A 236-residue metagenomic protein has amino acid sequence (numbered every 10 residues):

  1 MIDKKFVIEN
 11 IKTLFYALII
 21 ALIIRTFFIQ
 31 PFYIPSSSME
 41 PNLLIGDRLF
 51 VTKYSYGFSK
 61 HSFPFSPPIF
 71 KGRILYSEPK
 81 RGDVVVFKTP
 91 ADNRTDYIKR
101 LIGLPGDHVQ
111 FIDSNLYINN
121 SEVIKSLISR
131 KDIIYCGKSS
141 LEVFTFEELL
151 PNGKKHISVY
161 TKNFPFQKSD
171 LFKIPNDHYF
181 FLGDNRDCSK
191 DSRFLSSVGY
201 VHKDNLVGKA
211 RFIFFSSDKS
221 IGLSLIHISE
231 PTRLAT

Functional and structural regions predicted by a protein language model:
I2-I8, I23, F27, S38-L225 (+1 more regions): Soluble "head" domains of membrane/secretory-pathway proteins
K12-F28: Hydrophobic membrane-insertion alpha-helices, especially the h-region of bacterial N-terminal signal peptides
F28-I34: Signal peptide cleavage region of secreted peptide precursors
I228-T236: A short, hydrophobic C-terminal helix/tail in secreted or cell-surface proteins
